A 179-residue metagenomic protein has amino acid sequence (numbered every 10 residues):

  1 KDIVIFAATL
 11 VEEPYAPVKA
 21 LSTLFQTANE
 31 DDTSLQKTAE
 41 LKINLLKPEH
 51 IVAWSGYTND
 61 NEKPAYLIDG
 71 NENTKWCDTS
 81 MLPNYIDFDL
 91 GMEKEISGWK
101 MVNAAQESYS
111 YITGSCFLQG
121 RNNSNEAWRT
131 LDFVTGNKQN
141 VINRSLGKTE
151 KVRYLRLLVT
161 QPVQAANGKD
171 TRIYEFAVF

Functional and structural regions predicted by a protein language model:
K1-N29: Catalytic loop of the DD-peptidase/beta-lactamase superfamily, centered on the K-T-G motif and neighboring
A8, D132-V134: Short hydrophobic alpha-helix segments
T9-L10, S22, E30, L41 (+3 more regions): Short stretches within intrinsically disordered, low-complexity N-terminal or propeptide regions
V11-P14, L45, N61, V159: Compositionally biased, intrinsically disordered/low-complexity regions enriched for serine, proline and threonine
P14, F25-A28, A39, E49-H50 (+3 more regions): Generic low-complexity, intrinsically disordered sequence content enriched in small uncharged/hydrophobic residues
A28-D69: Predominantly extracellular/luminal regions of secreted and cell-surface proteins, especially disulfide-bonded
N29, T58-T130, K138-F179: Aromatic, loop-rich ligand-recognition surfaces of beta-strand-rich domains
